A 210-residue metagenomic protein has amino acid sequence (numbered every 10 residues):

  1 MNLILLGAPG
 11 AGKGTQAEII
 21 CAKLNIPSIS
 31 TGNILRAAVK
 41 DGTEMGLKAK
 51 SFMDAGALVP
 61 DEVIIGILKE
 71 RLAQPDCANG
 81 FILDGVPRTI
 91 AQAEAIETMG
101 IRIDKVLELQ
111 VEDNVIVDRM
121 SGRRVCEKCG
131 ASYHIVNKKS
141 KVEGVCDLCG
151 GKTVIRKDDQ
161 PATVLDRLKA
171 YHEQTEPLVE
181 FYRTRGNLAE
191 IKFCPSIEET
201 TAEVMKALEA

Functional and structural regions predicted by a protein language model:
M1-A210: Glycine-rich phosphate-binding loop of ATP-dependent small-molecule kinases
